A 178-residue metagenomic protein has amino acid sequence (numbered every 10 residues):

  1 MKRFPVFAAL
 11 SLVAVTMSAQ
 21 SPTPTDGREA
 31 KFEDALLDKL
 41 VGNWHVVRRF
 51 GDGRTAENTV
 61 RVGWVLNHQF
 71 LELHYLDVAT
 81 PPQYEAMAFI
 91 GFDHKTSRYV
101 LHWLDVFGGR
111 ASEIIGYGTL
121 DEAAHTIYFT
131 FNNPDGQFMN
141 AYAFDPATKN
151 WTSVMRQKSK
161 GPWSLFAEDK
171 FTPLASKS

Functional and structural regions predicted by a protein language model:
M1-A8: Bacterial N-terminal signal peptides that target proteins for export
A8-S11, A175: Prokaryotic Sec-type signal peptides and long signal-anchor helices with extended Leu/Ile/Val-rich h-regions
A14-T16: N-terminal signal peptide c-region/cleavage motif recognized by signal peptidases
Q20-S178: Hydrophobic small-molecule pocket/channel-lining residues, especially in calycin-type beta-barrels
